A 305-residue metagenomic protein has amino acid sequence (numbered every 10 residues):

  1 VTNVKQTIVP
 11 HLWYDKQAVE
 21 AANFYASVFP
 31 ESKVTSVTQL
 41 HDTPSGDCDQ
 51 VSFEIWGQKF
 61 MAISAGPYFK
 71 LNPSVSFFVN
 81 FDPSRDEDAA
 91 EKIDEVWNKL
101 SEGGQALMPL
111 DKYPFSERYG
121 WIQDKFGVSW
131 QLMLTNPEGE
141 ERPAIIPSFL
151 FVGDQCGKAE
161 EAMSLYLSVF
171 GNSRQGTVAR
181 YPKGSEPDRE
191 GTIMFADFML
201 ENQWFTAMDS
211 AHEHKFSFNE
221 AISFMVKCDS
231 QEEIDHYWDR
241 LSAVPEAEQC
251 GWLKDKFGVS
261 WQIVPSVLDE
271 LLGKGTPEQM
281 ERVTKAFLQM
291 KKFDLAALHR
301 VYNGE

Functional and structural regions predicted by a protein language model:
V1-N23, V28-T38, Q105-P109, Q131-P187 (+2 more regions): N-terminal beta-strand motif that seeds the catalytic metal site of vicinal oxygen chelate
T2-D15, I55-W56, I63-G66, K70-F81 (+1 more regions): N-terminal/domain-start segments enriched in small and hydrophobic, helix-friendly residues, covering either
V9, C48-D49, E117-Y119, I193-M194 (+1 more regions): Short loop/turn microsegments at loop-to-beta-strand junctions
Y14, A18-V19, V28, F77-Y119 (+9 more regions): Vicinal oxygen chelate
T35-L71, W130-L132, R180-F216, W261-S266: Conserved short beta-strand elements that form part of the metal-binding/catalytic scaffold of enzyme active sites
C48, N72-S76, R142-A144, I193 (+1 more regions): Short, solvent-exposed loop/turn segments at the edges of secondary structure
K92, E190, Q279: Short acidic-hydrophobic sequence patches enriched in Asp/Glu that either
G120-K125: A structural signal for the main folded, soluble domain(s) of proteins
